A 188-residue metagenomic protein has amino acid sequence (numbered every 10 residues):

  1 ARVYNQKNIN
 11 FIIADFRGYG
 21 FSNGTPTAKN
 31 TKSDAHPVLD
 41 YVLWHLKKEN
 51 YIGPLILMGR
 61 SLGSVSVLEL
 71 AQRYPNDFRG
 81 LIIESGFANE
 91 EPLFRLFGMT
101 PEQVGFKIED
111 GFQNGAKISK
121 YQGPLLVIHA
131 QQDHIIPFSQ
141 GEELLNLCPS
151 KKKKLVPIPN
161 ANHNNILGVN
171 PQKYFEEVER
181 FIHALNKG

Functional and structural regions predicted by a protein language model:
A1-N23: Conserved alpha/beta-hydrolase
P26-K48, A116: Alpha/beta-hydrolase active-site loop
K48-S61: Alpha/beta-hydrolase fold nucleophile elbow
S66-G123: Hydrolase active-site cap/lid region
N114, G123, P137-N146: Short alpha-helix in the alpha/beta-hydrolase fold that links the catalytic acid
K120-Q122, V127-H129, D133: Short beta-strand/loop motif that positions the catalytic acidic residue of the alpha/beta-hydrolase fold
Q132-I136, H163-N165: Acidic catalytic loop of the alpha/beta-hydrolase fold
A161-F175: Catalytic histidine-centered segment of alpha/beta-hydrolase-like enzymes
